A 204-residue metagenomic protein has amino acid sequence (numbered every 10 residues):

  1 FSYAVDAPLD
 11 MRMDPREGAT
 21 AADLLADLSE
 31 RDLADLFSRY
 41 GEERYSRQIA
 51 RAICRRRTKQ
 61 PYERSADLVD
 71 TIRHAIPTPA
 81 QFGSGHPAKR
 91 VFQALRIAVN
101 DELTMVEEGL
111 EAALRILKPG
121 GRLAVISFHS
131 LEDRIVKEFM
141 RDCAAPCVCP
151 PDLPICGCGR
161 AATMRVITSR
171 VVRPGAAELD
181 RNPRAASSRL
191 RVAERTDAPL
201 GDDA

Functional and structural regions predicted by a protein language model:
F1-A204: S-adenosyl-L-methionine-dependent methyltransferase catalytic core, i.e., the SAM/SAH-binding region
